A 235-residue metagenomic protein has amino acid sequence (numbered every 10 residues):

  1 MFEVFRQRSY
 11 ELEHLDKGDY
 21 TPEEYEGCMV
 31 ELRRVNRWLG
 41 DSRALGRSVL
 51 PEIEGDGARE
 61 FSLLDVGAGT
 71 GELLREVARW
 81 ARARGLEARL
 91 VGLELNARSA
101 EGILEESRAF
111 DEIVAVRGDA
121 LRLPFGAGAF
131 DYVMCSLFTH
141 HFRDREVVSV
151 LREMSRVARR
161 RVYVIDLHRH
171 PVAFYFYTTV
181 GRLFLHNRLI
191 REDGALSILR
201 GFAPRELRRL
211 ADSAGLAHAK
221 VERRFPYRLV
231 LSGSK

Functional and structural regions predicted by a protein language model:
M1-V30: N-terminal, positively charged/glycine-rich alpha-helical extensions of SAM-dependent methyltransferases
P22-S48, E52-I53: Class I SAM-dependent methyltransferase Rossmann-like catalytic core, especially the SAM/SAH-binding loop
L64, T70-E72, E76-R122: Class I SAM-dependent methyltransferase SAM/SAH-binding core
M134: A conserved beta-strand element that flanks and buttresses the S-adenosyl-L-methionine
F142-E153: A short, conserved alpha-helix within the catalytic core of class I
R159-L167: Conserved beta-strand signature within the Rossmann-like core of class I S-adenosyl-L-methionine
L167-A211, K220: C-terminal alpha-helical "lid/dimerization" subdomain adjacent to the S-adenosyl-L-methionine
K220-K235: Core SAM-dependent methyltransferase catalytic element
